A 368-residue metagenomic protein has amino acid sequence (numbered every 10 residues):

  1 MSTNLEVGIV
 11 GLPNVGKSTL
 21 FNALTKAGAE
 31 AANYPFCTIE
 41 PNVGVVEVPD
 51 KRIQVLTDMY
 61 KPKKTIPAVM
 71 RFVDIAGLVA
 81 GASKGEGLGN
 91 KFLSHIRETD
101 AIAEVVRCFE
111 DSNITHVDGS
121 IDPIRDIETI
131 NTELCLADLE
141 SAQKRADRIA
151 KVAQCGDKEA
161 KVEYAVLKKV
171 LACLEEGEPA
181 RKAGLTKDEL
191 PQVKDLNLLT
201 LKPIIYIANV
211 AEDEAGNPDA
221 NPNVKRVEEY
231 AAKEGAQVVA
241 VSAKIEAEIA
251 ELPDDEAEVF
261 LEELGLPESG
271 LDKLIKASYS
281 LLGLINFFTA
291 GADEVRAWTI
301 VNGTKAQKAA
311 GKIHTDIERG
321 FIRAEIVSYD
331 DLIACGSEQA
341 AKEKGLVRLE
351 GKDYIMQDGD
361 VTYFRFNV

Functional and structural regions predicted by a protein language model:
M1-T115, K144, I149: Conserved G1/Walker A P-loop phosphate-binding module
M1-V10, V15, F21, R148-I355 (+2 more regions): C-terminal-of-GTPase-core extension/linker across diverse P-loop GTPases
A27-P35, N42-G44, R52-V55, K84 (+10 more regions): Glycine-rich, flexible loop/turn motifs
F36, D50-I53, K63-F72, E86-D100 (+9 more regions): Amphipathic alpha-helical transducer elements in NTP-driven molecular machines
F36, P41-G44, K51-I53, D58-T65 (+13 more regions): Short capping/connector residues at structural and topological boundaries
G44-P49, A76-E86, R97-E159, C173-T186 (+1 more regions): Conserved Switch II/interswitch segment of TRAFAC-class P-loop GTPases
E98, Q357-D358: Short, flexible surface segments
